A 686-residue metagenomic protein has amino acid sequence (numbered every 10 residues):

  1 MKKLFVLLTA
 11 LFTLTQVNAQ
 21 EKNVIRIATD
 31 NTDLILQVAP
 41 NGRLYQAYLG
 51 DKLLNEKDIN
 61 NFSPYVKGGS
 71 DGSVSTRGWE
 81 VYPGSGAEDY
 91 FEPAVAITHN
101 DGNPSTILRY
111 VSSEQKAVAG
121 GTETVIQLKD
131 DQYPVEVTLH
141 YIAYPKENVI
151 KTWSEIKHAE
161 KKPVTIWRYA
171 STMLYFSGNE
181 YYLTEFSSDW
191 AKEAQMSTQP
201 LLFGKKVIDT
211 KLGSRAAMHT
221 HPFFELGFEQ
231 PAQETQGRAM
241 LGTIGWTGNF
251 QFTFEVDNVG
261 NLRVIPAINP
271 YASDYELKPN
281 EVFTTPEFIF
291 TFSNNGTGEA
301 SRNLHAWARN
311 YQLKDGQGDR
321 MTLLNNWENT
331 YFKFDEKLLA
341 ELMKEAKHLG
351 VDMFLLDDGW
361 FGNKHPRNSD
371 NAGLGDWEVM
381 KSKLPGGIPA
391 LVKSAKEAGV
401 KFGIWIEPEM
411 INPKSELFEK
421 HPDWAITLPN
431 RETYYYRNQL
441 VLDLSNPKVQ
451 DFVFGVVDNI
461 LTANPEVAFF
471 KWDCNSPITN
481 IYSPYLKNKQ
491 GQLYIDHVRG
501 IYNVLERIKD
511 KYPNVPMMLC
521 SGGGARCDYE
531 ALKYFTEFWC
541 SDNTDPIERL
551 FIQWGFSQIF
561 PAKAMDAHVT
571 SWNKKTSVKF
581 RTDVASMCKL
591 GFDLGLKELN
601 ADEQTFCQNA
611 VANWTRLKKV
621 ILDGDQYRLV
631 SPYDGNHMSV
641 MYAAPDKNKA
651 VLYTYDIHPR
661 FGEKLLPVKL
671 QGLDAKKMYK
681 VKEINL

Functional and structural regions predicted by a protein language model:
M1-K22: Bacterial Sec-dependent N-terminal signal peptides
E21-I35, L44-E255, Y271, M678-N685: Polysaccharide-binding surfaces and accessory modules of carbohydrate-active proteins
N31, F224-L226, E234, S631-D674: Carbohydrate-binding surface patches
N31, S154, N280, L324 (+8 more regions): Conserved, mostly hydrophobic/aromatic
N103-Y110, Y275-N294: Short Pro-Gly-centered flexible turn/kink motifs
D315-G455, N464, F469: Aromatic-lined carbohydrate-binding/catalytic grooves of carbohydrate-active enzymes
M380-G387, K393, E397, E419-K579 (+2 more regions): Active-site neighborhood of glycoside hydrolase catalytic domains
A585-K589, D593-V630: Aromatic- and carboxylate-lined catalytic core of secreted/periplasmic carbohydrate-active enzymes
